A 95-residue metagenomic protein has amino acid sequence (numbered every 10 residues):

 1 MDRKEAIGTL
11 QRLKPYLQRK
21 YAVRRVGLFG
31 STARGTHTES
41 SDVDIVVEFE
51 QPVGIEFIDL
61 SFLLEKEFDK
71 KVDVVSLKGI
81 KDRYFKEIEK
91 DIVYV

Functional and structural regions predicted by a protein language model:
M1-R25, A33-E39, F49-V95: Catalytic core of pol beta-like nucleotidyltransferases
G27, D44-V46: Short, well-ordered beta-strand segments
